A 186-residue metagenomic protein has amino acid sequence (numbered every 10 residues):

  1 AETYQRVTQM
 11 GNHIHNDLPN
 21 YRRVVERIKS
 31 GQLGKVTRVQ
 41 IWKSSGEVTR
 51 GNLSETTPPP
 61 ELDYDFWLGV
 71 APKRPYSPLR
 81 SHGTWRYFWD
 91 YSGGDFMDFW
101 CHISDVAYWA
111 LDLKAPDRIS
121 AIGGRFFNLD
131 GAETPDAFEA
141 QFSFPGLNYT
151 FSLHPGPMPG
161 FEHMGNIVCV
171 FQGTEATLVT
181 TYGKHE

Functional and structural regions predicted by a protein language model:
A1-N16, G31: Beta-strand-loop-alpha-helix segment that lines the small-molecule cofactor/substrate pocket of alpha/beta enzymes
E2-T3, L18-E26: Glycine-/Pro-rich loop/turn segments that contact NAD(P) or position catalytic residues in Rossmann-like domains
Q5-R6, R22-R23, K35-E186: Contiguous beta-strand/loop segments that form the cofactor/metal-binding neighborhood of enzyme cores
H13-D17, W42-S45: Short, solvent-exposed turn/loop segments enriched in Gly/Ser/Thr/Pro and often Arg
